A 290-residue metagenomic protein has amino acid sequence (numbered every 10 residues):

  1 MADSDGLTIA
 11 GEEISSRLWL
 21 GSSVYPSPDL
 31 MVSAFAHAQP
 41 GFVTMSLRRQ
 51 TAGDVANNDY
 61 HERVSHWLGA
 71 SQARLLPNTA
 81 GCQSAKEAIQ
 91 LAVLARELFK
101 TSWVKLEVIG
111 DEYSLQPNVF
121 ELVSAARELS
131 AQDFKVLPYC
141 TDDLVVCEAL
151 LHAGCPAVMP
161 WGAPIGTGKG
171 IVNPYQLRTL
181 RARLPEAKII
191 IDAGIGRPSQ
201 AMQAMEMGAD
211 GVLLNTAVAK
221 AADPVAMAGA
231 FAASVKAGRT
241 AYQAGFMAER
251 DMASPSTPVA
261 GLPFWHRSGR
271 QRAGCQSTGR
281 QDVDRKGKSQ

Functional and structural regions predicted by a protein language model:
A2, G6-S16: Mobile, glycine- and charge-enriched loop segments and immediately flanking short secondary-structure elements within
G6-I9, S23-F42, H61-E62, H66-R74 (+4 more regions): Alpha/beta enzyme core
S15-S22, A52-D59, S71-A73: Internal alpha/beta domain cores that form substrate/cofactor-binding pockets in large enzymes and binding proteins
S46-R48: Metallocofactor- and cofactor-centric catalytic cores in central/energy metabolism, strongly enriched
T240-A253: Short, flexible loop/turn segments with low-complexity composition
Q271, C275-Q276, R280-Q281, R285-K286 (+1 more regions): Intrinsically disordered, low-complexity repeat/linker tracts enriched for polar/charged residues
